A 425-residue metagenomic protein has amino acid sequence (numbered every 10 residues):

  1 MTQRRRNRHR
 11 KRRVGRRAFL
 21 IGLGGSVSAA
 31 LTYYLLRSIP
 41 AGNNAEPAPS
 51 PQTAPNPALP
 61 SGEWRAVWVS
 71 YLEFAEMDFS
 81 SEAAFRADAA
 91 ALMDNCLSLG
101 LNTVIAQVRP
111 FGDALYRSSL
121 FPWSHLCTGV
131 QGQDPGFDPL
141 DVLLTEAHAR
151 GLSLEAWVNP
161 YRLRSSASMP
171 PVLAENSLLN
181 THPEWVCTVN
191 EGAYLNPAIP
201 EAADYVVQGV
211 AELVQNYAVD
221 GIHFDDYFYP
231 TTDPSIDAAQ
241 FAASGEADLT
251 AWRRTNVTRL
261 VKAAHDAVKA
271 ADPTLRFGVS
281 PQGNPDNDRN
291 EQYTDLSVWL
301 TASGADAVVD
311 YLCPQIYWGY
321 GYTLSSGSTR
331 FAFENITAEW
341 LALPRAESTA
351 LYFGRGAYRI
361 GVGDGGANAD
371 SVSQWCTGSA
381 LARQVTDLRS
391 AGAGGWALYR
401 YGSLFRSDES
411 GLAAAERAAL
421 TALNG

Functional and structural regions predicted by a protein language model:
R6-V27: N-terminal secretory signal peptides and thylakoid transit peptides that target proteins across membranes
G62-W64, W68-S70, F74-F79, Y161-E212: Active-site-adjacent "subsite" loops/lids of carbohydrate-active enzymes
A66, L101-V108, P139-V186, H223: Glycine-rich, aromatic-flanked loop segments that form ligand/cofactor-binding clefts across common enzyme folds
F85, R150, N180-A305, Q315-W318: Polysaccharide-binding and catalytic clefts of secreted carbohydrate-active enzymes
D88-D113: Catalytic domains of carbohydrate-active enzymes, especially glycoside hydrolases
P110-V158, W252-V261: Aromatic-lined substrate-binding rim segments of carbohydrate-active enzymes
Y116-C127, R162-V189, Y227-G245, D370-S373: Aromatic- and acidic-residue-enriched segments that line the glycan-binding/catalytic groove of carbohydrate-active
G304-S326, T349-N424: Substrate-binding cleft of secreted/luminal carbohydrate-active enzymes
